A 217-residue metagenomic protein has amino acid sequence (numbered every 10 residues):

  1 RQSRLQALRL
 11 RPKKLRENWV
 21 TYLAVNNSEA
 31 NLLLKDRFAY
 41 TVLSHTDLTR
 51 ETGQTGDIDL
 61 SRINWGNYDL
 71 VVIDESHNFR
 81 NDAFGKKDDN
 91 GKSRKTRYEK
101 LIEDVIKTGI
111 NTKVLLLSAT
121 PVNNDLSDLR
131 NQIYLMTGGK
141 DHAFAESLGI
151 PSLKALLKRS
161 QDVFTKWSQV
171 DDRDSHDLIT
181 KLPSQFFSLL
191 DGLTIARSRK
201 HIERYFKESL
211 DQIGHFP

Functional and structural regions predicted by a protein language model:
R1-V25, P121-L129: Conserved Walker A/P-loop ATP-binding site and its immediately adjacent core in helicase/helicase-like ATPase domains
Q2-R4, M136-D141: Post-Walker A helix-loop "phosphate-sensing" segment adjacent to the P-loop in P-loop NTPases
E17-V42: Conserved nucleic-acid-binding Ia/Ib motif block in the N-terminal RecA-like helicase ATPase lobe
T21, N131-Y134, A155: CheY-like receiver
R37-F79, A83-P121, D128, G138-P217: Inter-lobe coupling linker of SF2 helicases/translocases
